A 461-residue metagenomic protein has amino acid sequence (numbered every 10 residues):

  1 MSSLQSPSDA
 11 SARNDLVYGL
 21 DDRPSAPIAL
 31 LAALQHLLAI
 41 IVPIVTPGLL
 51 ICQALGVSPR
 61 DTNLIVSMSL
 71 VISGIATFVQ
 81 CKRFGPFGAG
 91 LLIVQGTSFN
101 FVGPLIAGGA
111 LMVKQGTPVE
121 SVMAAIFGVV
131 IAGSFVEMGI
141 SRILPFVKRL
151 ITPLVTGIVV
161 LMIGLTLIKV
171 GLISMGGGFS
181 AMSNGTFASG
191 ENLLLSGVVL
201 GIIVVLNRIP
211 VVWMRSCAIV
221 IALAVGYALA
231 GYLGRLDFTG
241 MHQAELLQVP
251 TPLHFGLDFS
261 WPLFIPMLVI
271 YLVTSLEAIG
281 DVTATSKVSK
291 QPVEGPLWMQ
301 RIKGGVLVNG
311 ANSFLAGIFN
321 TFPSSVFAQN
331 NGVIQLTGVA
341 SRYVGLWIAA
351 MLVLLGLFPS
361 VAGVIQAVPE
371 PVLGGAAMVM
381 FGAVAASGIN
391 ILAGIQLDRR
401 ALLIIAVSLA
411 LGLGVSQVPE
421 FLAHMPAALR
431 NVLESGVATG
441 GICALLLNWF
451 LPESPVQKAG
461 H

Functional and structural regions predicted by a protein language model:
M1-A32, G240-T251, K287-G304, F450-H461: Intrinsically disordered, low-complexity non-transmembrane regions of multi-pass membrane transporters
S2-I93, G103-K114: N-terminal signal-anchor module of multipass membrane proteins
Q5-S11, I44-G48, C52, G197-I209 (+6 more regions): Juxtamembrane interface elements at the cytosolic ends of transmembrane helices in multi-pass membrane proteins
A26, C52-G90, V269-R342: Membrane-embedded helical hairpins/re-entrant loop segments and their flanking transmembrane helices within multi-pass
I28-I40, A188-L200, C217-A218, G231-L233 (+2 more regions): Hydrophobic, membrane-embedded alpha-helices of multi-pass small-molecule transporters
P47, V71-A76, G96-M112, L165-L167 (+6 more regions): Hydrophobic alpha-helical segments within and immediately flanking transmembrane helices of multi-pass membrane proteins
L64, P86-F101, R149-T156, M214-V220 (+4 more regions): Short, non-helical or kinked segments that cap or interrupt transmembrane helices
A110-D237, W347-G460: Membrane-embedded alpha-helical modules
